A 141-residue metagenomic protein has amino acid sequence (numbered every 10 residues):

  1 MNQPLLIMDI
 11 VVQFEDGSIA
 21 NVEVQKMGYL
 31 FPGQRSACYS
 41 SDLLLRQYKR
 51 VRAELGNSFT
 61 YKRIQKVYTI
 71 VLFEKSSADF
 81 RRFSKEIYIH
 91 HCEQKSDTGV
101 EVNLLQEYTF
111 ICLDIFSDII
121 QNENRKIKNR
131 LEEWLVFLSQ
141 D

Functional and structural regions predicted by a protein language model:
M1-D141: Elongated, amphipathic alpha-helical interaction scaffolds
